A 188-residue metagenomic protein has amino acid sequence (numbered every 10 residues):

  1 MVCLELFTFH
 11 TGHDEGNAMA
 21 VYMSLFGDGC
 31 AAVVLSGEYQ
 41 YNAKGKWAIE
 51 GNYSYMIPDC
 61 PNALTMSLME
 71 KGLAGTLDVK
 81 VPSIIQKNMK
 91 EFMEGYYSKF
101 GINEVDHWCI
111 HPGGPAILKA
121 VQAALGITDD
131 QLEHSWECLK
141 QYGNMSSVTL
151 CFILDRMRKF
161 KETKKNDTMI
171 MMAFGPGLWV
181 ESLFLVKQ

Functional and structural regions predicted by a protein language model:
M1-E5, L35, M171-F174: Short beta-strand segments
V2-H13, P61-M66, L118-L132: Acidic-glycine-rich active-site phosphate/pyrophosphate-binding loop
T8, Y41, P58, I117 (+1 more regions): Flexible, glycine-rich phosphate/dinucleotide-binding loops and adjacent beta-alpha linkers at cofactor/substrate
G12-K87, E91-G95, F174, V186-Q188: Condensing-enzyme catalytic core mediating Claisen C-C bond formation in acyl metabolism
A31, E104-H107: Conserved active-site beta-strand-loop modules that form the wall/rim of enzyme catalytic pockets and either contain
A48, G101-E104, K165: Short loop/turn motifs at secondary-structure junctions
Q86, K90, D106-Q188: Claisen-condensing/thiolase-fold acyl-transfer catalytic domains that form or cleave C-C bonds in fatty acid
F92-F100, T149: Stable alpha-helical structural segments in soluble proteins, enriched in small hydrophobic residues
